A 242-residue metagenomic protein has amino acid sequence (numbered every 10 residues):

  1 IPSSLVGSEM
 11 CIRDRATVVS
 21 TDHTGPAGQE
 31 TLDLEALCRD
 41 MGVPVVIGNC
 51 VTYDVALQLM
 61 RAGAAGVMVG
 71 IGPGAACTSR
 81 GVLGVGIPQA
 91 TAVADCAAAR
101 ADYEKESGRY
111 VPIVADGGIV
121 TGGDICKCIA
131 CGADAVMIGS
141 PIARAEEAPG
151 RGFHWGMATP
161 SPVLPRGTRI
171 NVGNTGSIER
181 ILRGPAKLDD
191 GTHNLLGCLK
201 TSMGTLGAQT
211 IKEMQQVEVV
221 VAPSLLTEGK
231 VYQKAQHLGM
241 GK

Functional and structural regions predicted by a protein language model:
I1, T78-G81, I138: Glycine-rich, flexible loop/turn motifs
I1-G7, I12: Single conserved hydrophobic/aromatic residue that forms the stacking wall/gate of nucleotide- or nucleobase-binding
P2, I47, S202-T205: Short N-terminal micro-motifs specific to bacterial/archaeal maturation and metal-cluster initiation sites
S3-S4, C38, E106: Generic structural signal for beta-strand residues in well-ordered domains
R13-R15, T21-T24, C50-T52, I71-G74 (+3 more regions): Short, ordered loop/turn segments at secondary-structure junctions
T17-V19, V45-G48, V67-V69, I113-D116 (+1 more regions): Hydrophobic faces of well-ordered beta-strands that scaffold small-molecule active sites in alpha/beta enzyme cores
V18-M41, Y53-M60, G74-A94, P149-G152: Active-site-adjacent beta->alpha loops and helix N-cap segments on the catalytic face of soluble alpha/beta enzymes
M41-G42, V55, A62, G84-A115 (+1 more regions): Alpha/beta catalytic cores of nucleotide-metabolism and tRNA/nucleoside-modifying enzymes
